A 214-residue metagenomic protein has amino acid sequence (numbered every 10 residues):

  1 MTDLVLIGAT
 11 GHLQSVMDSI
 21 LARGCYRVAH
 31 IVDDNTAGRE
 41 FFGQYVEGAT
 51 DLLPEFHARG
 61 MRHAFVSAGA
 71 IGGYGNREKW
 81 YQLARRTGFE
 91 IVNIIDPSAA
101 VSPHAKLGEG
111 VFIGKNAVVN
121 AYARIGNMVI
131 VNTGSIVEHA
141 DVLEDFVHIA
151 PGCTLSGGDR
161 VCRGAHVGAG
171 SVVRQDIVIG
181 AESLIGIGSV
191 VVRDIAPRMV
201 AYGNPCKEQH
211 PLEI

Functional and structural regions predicted by a protein language model:
M1-Q44, A49, P54-F56: Hydrophobic, well-ordered beta-alpha structural blocks that scaffold small-molecule cofactor pockets
A9, D33-D34, G69, D96 (+1 more regions): Cofactor-binding loop segments of dinucleotide-utilizing enzymes, especially the Rossmann-like FAD- and NAD(P)+-binding
G11-Q14, G72-G75, K106, V190: Short alpha-helical
M17-S19, R77-W80, I125, A196-P197 (+1 more regions): Short amphipathic alpha-helical segments
D18, P54-A58, K79-R86, E109 (+4 more regions): Replace "anionic and nucleotidyl ligands
G24-C25, R85-F89, R193: Short helix-capping segments at alpha-helix termini
G38-D96, A100: Phosphate-bearing ligand-interacting subdomains that bind or position ATP/ADP/UDP/GDP/NAD(P) or nucleotide-linked
N93-Q209: Structural signal for interior beta-strand "rungs" in well-ordered beta-sheet cores of soluble enzyme domains
